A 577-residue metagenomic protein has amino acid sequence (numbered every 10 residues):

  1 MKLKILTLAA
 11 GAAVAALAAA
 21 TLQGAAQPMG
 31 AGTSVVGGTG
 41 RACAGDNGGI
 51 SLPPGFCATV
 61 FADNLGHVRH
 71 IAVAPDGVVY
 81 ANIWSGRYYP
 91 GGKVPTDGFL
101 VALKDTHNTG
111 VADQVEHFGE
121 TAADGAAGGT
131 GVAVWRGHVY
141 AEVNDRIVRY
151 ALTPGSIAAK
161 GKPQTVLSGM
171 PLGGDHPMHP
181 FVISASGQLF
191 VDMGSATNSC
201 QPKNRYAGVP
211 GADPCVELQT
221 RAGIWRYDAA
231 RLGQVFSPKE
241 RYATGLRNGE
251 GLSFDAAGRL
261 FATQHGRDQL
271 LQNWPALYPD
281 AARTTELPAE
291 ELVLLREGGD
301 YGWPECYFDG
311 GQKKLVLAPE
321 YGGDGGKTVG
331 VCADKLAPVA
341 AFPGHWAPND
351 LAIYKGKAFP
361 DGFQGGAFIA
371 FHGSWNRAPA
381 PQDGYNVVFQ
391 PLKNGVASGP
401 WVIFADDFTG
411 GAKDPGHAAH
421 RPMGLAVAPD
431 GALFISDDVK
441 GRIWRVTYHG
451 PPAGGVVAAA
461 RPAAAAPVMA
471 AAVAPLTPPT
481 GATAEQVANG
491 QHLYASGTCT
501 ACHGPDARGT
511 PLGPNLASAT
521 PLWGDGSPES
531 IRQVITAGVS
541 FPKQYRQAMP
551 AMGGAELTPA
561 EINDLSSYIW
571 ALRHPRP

Functional and structural regions predicted by a protein language model:
Q27-L52, M178, S195-F236, G245-N248 (+2 more regions): Beta-propeller domain segments
I71, T130-V132, F181, G249-L252 (+2 more regions): Hydrophobic core register within WD40 beta-propeller blades
A74-D76, V134-R136, I183-S186, S253-A257 (+2 more regions): Residue-level detector of Asp-centered blade-edge/turn motifs that repeat once per structural unit in beta-propeller
V78-N82, H138-A141, Q188-D192, R259-T263 (+3 more regions): Conserved beta-propeller blade signature
Q114-W135, N144-S184, G211: Asp-box/WD-like beta-propeller blade repeats and closely related beta-sheet repeat scaffolds
G431-L433, D438-R442, Y448-P452, A551-P577: C-terminal capping alpha-helices of c-type cytochrome domains
A463-A495, G524: Electrostatic cytochrome c docking/interface patches
V487, Q491, G504-A537, A548-E556: Gly/Gly-Pro-rich "capping" loops immediately C-terminal to redox-active cysteine motifs in periplasmic/lumenal
